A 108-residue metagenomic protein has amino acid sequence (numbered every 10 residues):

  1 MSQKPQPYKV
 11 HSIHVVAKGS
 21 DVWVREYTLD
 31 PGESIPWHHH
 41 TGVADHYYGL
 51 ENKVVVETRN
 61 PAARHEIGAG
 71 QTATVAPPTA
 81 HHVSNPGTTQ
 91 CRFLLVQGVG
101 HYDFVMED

Functional and structural regions predicted by a protein language model:
M1-E26, P36-W37, G68-A69, A73-T74 (+1 more regions): A short, N-terminal "cap"/entry segment at the start of jelly-roll beta-barrel domains of the cupin/DSBH fold
V15-V16, Y27, I35-H40, T58 (+2 more regions): Short histidine-centered beta-strand/loop micro-motifs that create catalytic or ligand/metal-coordination sites
S20-D21, G42, P61, T88-T89: Short strand-connecting beta-turns/loops that link adjacent beta-strands
S34-P36, V55, A63, A73 (+1 more regions): Histidine-centered metal-chelating micro-motifs
A44-A69: A short beta-strand-loop-beta hairpin characteristic of the jelly-roll/cupin
G68-A69, P77-Y102: Ligand-binding loop in jelly-roll beta-barrel domains
